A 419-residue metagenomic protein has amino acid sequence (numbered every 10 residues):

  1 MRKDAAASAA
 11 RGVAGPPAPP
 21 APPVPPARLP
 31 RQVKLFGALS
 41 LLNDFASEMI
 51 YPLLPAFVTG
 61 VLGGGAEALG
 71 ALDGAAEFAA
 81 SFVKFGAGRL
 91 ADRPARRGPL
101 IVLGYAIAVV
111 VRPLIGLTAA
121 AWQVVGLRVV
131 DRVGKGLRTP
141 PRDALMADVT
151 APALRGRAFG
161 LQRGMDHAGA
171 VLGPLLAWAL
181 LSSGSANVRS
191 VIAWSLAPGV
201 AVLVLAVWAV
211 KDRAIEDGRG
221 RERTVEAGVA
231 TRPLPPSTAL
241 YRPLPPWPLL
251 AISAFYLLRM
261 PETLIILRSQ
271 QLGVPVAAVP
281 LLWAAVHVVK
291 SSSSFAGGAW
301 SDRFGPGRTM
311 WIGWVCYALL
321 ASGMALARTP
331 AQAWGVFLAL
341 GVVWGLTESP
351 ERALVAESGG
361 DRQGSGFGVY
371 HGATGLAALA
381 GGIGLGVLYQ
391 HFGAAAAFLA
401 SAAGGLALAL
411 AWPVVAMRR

Functional and structural regions predicted by a protein language model:
V24-E77, W247-L282: Helix-loop boundary and gating motifs at the non-cytosolic
A56-V61, L172-I192, A380-A396: Transmembrane alpha-helix termini and helix-breaking/packing motifs in multi-pass membrane transporters
A71-R89, A284-A296: Central cavity-lining transmembrane alpha-helices of secondary-active solute carriers, predominantly the Major
V83-R96, L181, S293-P306, Y389: Helix-to-loop junctions at the C-terminal end of transmembrane segments in multipass secondary transporters
P99-P113, L196, R308-G323, A402: Structural signature of the two symmetry-related core transmembrane helices
L137-T150, L346-G359: Intracellular juxtamembrane helix-capping segments at the cytosolic ends of symmetry-related transmembrane helices
R189-V207, A396-P413: Symmetry-related core transmembrane helices of the 12-TM Major Facilitator Superfamily/SLC fold
P306-E351: C-terminal transmembrane helical hairpin of 12-TM major facilitator-type secondary transporters
